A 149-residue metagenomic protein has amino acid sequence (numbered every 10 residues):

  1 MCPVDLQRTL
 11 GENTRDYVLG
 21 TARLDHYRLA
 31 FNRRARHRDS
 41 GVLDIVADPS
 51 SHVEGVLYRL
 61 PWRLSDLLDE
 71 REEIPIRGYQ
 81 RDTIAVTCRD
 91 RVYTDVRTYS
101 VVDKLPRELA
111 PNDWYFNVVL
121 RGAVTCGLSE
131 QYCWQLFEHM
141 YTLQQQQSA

Functional and structural regions predicted by a protein language model:
M1-A149: Glycine-aromatic micro-motifs
